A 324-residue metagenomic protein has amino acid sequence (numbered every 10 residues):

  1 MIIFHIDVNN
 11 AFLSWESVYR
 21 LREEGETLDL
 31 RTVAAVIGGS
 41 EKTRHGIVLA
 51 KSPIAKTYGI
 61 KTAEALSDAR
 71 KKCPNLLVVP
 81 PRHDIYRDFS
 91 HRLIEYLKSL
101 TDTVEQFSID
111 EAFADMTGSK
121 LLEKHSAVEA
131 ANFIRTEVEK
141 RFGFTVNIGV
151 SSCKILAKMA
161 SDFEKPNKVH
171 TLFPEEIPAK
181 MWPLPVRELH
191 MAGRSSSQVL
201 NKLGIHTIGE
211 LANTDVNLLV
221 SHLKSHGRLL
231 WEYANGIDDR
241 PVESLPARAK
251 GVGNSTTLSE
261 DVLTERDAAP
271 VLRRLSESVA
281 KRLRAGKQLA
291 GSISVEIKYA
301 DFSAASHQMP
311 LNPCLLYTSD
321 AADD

Functional and structural regions predicted by a protein language model:
M1-E232, K281: Gly/Gly-Pro- and Ser/Thr-rich, intrinsically disordered tail segments characteristic of DNA damage-repair and tolerance
E188, S196-S319: DNA-contacting surface of Y-family translesion DNA polymerases
D320-D324: A short, hydrophobic C-terminal helix/tail in secreted or cell-surface proteins
